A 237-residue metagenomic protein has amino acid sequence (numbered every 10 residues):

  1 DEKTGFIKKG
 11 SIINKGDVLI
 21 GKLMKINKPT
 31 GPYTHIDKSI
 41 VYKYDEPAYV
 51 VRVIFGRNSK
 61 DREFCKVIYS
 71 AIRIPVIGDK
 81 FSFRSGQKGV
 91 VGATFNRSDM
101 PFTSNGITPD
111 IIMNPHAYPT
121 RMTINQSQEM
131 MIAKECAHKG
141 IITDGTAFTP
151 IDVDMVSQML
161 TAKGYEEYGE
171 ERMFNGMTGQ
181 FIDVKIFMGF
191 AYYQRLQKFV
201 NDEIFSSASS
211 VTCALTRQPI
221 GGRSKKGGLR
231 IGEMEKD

Functional and structural regions predicted by a protein language model:
D1-D237: Long insertion/accessory domains within large nucleic-acid-processing enzymes
